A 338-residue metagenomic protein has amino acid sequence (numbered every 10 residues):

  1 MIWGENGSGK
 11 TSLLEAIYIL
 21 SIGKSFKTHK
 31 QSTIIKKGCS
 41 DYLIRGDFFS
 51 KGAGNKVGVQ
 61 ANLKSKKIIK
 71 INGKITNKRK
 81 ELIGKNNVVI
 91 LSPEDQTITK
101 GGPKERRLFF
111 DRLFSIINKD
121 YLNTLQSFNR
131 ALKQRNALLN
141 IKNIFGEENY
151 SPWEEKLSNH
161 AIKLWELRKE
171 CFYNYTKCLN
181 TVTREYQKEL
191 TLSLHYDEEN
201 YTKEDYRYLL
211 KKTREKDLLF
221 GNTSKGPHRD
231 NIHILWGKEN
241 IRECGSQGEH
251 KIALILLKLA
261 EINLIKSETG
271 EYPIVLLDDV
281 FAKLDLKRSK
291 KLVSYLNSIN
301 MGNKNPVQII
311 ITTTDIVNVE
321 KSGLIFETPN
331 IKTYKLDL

Functional and structural regions predicted by a protein language model:
M1-E5, I19, F145-N159, K163-L276 (+4 more regions): Conserved NTPase motor "head" modules and their coupling/switch loops across ABC/AAA+ ATPases, GTPases, and GHKL ATPases
K10: Conserved lysine of the Walker
S21-E105, I117-Y121, N180, R214-E215: Nucleotide-state sensing region of NTPase/ATPase domains
K30-Q31, F110, I117-R168: Long, non-coiled-coil amphipathic alpha-helical linker/lever segments that couple catalytic cores to other domains
K80, K104-D111, L122, Q126-N129 (+2 more regions): Non-catalytic, well-ordered alpha-helical scaffold segments
T314: Cofactor-binding loop segments of dinucleotide-utilizing enzymes, especially the Rossmann-like FAD- and NAD(P)+-binding
